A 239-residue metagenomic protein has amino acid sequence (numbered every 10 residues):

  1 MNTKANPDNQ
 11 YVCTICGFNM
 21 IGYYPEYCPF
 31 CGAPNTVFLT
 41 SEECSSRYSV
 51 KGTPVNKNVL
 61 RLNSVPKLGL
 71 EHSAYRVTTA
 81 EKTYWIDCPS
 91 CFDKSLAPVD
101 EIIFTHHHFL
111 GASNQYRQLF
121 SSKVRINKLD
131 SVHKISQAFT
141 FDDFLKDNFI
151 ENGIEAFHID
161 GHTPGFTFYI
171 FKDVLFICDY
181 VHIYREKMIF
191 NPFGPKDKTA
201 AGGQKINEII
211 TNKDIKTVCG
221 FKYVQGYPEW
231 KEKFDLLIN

Functional and structural regions predicted by a protein language model:
A5-E26, P34-V37, T83-Y84, V132 (+2 more regions): Metallo-beta-lactamase
Y24-P29, Q137: Active-site- or DNA-interface-adjacent structural scaffold in DNA-acting proteins
C31-C44: Short Cys/His-rich micro-motifs in 6-15 aa windows
R47-F92, T167-H182: Conserved beta-strand hairpin/beta-sheet module of binuclear metal-dependent hydrolase folds, prominently
N58-L70, D130-S131, K146, H158-D160: Short, solvent-exposed secondary-structure boundary motifs
R61-P66, K82-C88, E101-F104, G153-I159 (+1 more regions): Short, flexible loop segments at the rims of nucleotide/cofactor-binding pockets, characterized by
V65-H72, K128-D130, K134-F139, Y184-G194: Active-site-proximal loop/helix segment associated with metal-binding centers of metalloenzymes
P89-N152, L236: Active-site HxH/HxHxD metal-binding segment of metal-dependent hydrolases
